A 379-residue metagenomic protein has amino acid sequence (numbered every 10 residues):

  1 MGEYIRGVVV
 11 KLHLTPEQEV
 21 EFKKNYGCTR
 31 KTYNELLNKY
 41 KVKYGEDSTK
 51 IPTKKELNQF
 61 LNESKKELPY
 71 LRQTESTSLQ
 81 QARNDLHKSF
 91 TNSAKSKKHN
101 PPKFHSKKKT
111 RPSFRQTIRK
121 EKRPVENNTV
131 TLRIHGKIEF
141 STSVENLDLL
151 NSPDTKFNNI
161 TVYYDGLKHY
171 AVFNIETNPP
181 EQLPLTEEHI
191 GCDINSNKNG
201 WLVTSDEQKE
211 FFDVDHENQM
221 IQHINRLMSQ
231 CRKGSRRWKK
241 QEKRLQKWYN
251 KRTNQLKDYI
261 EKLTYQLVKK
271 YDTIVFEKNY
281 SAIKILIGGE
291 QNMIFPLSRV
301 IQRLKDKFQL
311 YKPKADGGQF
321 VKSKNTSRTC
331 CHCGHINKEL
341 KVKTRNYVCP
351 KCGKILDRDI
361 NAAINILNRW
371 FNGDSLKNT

Functional and structural regions predicted by a protein language model:
M1-E3, S143, Q182: Short aromatic-glycine motifs in intrinsically disordered, low-complexity regions
M1-Q80: Gly/serine-rich nucleotide phosphate-binding loop at the start of the catalytic core of nucleotide/ADP-ribose-handling
R6, K31, L167-T379: Positively charged, helix-rich recognition surfaces that bind polyanionic ligands
L36, S78-A94, I360-G373: Stable alpha-helical structural segments in soluble proteins, enriched in small hydrophobic residues
L37-Y44, F90, A94-P101, K312: Long, hydrophobic, amphipathic alpha-helical segments used as structural scaffolds
K55-Y163, V214, I294: Acidic carboxylate diad motif detector
